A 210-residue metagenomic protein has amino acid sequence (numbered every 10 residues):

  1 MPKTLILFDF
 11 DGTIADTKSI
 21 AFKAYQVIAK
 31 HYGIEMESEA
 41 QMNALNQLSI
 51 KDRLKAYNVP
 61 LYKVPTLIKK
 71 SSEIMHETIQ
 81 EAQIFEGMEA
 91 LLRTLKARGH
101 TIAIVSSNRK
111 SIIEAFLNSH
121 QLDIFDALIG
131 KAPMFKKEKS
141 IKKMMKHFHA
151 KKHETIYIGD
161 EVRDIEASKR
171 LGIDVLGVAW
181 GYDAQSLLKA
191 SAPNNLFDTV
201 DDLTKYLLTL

Functional and structural regions predicted by a protein language model:
K3-E89: N-terminal helical cap/lid subdomain that shapes the substrate entry/recognition surface in HAD-like hydrolases
L5, E138-I165: Conserved Lys-Pro-Asp/Glu-containing loop-to-beta segment of HAD-superfamily phosphomonoesterases, centered on
Q41-M42, D123-F135: A short, structured active-site edge motif that brings together acidic residues
L45, Q83, G87, N108 (+4 more regions): Short beta->alpha linker loops
E77-S107, E114, K139: Short, acidic loop-to-helix structural element flanking the phosphoryl-transfer center in phosphate-processing enzymes
R98-H100, F148-E154, L210: Glycine-rich phosphate-binding loop signature in dinucleotide/nucleotide-binding domains
H120-L128, L187-L207: Structural recognition of alpha->loop->beta junctions
Y157-F197: Acidic, Mg2+-coordinating phosphoryl-transfer loop and its flanking beta/alpha structural elements, shared across
